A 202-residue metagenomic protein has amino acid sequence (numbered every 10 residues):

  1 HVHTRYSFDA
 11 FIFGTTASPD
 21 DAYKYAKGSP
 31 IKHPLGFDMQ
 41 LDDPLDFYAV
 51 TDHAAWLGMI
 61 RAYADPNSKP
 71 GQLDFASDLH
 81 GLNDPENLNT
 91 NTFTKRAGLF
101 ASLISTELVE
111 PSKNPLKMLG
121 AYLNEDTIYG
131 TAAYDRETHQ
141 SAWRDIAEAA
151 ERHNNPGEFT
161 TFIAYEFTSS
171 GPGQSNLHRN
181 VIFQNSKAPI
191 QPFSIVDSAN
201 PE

Functional and structural regions predicted by a protein language model:
H1-E202: Extended, charged catalytic domains and RNA/DNA-binding interfaces, predominantly in divalent-metal-using enzymes
